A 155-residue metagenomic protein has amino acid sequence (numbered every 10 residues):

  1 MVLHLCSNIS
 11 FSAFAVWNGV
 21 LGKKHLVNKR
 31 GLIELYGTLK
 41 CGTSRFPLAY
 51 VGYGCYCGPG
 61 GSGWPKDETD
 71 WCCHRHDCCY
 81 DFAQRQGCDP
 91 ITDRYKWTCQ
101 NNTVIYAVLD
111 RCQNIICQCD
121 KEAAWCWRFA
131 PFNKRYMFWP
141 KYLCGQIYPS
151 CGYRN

Functional and structural regions predicted by a protein language model:
M1-N155: Extended terminal accessory/targeting regions
